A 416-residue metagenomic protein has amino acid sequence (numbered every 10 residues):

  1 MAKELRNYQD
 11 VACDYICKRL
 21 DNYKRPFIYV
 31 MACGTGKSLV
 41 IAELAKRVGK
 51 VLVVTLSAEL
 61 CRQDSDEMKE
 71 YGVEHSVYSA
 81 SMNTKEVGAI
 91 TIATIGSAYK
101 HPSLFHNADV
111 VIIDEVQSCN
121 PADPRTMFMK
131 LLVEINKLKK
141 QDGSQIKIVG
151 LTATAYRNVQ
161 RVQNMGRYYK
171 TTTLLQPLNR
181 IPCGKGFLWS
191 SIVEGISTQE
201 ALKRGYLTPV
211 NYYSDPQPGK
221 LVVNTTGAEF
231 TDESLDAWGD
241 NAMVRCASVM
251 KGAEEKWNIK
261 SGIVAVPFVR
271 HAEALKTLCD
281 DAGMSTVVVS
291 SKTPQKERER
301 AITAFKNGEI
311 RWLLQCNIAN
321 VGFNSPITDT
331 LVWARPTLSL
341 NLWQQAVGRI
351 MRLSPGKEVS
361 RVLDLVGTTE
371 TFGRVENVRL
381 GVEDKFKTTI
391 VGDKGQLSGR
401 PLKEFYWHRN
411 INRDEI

Functional and structural regions predicted by a protein language model:
M1-I28: Conserved pre-motif I regulatory segment
N22-L44, A265: Walker A/P-loop
Y29-M31, K50-C61, L235-C279: Conserved strand-helix element at the start of the C-terminal RecA-like helicase core
R62, S76-V87, E273-T277, M284-A319: Conserved helicase ATPase core of P-loop NTP-dependent helicases/translocases
T94-P102, Q117-C119, S291-F386: Conserved RecA-like P-loop NTPase helicase motor core
S118-N211: Post-DEXD/H (motif II) to motif III coupling segment of the RecA-like Helicase ATP-binding lobe
L188, E194-T208, S354-E415: A conserved SF2-helicase RecA2
S190-I263: Conserved interdomain linker/interface between the two RecA-like ATPase lobes of SF2 helicase motors
